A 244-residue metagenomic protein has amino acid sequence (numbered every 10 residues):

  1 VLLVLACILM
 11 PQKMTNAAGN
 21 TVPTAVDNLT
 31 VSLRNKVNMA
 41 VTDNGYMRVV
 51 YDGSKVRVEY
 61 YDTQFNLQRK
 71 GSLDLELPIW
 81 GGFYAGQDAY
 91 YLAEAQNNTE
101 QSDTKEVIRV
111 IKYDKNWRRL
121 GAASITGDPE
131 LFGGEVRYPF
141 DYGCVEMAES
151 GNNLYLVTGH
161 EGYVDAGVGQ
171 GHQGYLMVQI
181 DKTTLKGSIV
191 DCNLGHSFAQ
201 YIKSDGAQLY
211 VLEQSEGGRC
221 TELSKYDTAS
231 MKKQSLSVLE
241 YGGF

Functional and structural regions predicted by a protein language model:
I8-G19: Sec-dependent signal peptide cleavage junction
N20-V31, L67-L73, G121-S124, P129-V136 (+2 more regions): A short beta-strand motif characteristic of beta-propeller blades
T24-R57, L75-I79: Beta-strand-rich domains and repeat architectures in extracellular enzymes and scaffolds, especially beta-propellers
S32-A40, E76-G86, L131-M147, D191-G206 (+1 more regions): Repeated scaffold domains used in trafficking and secretory/extracellular systems, primarily beta-propellers
D43-M47, D88-A93, N152-V157, G206-V211: Entry beta-strands of beta-propeller and related beta-repeat scaffolds
D52-K55, Q96-D103, E161-V168, S215-C220: Short glycine/acidic-enriched loop and turn motifs that connect beta-strands
V58-Y61, K105-W117, G169-L185, E222-M231: Beta-propeller blade signature
K105-V107, R119-S150, T158-G174, G195-A199: Asp-box/WD-like beta-propeller blade repeats and closely related beta-sheet repeat scaffolds
